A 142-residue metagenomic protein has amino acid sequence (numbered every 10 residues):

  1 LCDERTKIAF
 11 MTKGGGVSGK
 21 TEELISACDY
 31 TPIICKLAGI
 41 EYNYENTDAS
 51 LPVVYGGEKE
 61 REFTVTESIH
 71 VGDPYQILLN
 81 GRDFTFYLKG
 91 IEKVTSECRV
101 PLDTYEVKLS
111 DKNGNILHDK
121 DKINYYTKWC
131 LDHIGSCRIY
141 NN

Functional and structural regions predicted by a protein language model:
L1-N142: Catalytic domains that recognize anionic headgroups
